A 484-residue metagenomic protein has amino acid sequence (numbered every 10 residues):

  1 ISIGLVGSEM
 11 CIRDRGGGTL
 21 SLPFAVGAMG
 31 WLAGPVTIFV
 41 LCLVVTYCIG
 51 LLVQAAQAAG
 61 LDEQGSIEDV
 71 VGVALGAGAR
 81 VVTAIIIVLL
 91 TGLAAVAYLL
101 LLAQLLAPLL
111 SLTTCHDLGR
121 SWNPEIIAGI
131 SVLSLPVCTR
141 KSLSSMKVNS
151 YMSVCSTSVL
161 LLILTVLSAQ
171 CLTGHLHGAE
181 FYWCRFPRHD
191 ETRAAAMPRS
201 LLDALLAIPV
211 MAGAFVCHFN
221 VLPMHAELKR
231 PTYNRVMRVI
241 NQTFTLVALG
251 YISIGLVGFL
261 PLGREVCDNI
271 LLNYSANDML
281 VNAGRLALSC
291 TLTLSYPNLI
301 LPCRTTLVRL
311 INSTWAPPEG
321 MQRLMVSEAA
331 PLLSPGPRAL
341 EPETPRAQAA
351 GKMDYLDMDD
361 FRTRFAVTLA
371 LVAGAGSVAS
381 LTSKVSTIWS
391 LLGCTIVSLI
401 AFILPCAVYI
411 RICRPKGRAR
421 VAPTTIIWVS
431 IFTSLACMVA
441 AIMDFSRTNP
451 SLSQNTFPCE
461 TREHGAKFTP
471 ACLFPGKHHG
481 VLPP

Functional and structural regions predicted by a protein language model:
I1-G7, I12: Single conserved hydrophobic/aromatic residue that forms the stacking wall/gate of nucleotide- or nucleobase-binding
E9, T37-I38, C42, V239 (+2 more regions): Alpha-helical transmembrane segments of multi-pass membrane proteins, especially transporters and channels
G17, C42-L51, I130-T139, P405: Central hydrophobic cores of alpha-helical transmembrane segments in multi-pass inner-membrane proteins across all
G17-L20, H218-N220: Transmembrane helix boundary and interhelical junction motifs in multipass membrane proteins
P23-M29, I130-S153, E227, S377-I388: Membrane-water interface regions at transmembrane-helix termini and the short interhelical loops of multi-pass membrane
A25-Q57: Extracellular loop-to-transmembrane helix junctions
G50, A56-I87, V96-I127, M152-S153 (+3 more regions): Membrane-interfacial loop- and helix-cap regions that link adjacent transmembrane helices in polytopic membrane proteins
